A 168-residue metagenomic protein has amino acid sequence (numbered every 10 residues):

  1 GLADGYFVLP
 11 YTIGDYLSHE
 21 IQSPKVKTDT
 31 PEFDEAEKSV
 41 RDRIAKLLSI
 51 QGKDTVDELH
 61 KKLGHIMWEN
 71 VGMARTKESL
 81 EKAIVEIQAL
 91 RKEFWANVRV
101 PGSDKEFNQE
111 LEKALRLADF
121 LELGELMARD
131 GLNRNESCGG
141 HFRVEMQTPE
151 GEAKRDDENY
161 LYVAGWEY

Functional and structural regions predicted by a protein language model:
L2-Y168: Glycine- and aromatic-enriched mobile tails/lids
